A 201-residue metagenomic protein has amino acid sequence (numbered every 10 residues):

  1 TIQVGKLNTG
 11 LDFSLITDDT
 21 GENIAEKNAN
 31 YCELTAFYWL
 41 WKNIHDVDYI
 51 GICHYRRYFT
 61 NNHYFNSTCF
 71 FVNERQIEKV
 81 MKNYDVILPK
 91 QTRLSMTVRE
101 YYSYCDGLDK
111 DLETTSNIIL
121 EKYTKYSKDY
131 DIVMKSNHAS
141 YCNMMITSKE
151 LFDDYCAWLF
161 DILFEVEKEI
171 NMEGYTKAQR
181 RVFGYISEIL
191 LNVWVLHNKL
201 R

Functional and structural regions predicted by a protein language model:
T1-R201: ER/Golgi luminal nucleotide-sugar-dependent glycosyltransferases, focusing on the catalytic module
